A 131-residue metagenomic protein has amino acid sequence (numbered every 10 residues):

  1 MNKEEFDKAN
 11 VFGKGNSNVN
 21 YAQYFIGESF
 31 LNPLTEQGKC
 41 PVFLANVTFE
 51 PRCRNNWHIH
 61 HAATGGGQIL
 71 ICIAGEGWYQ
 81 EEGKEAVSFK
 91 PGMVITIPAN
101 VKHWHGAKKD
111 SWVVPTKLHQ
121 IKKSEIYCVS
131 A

Functional and structural regions predicted by a protein language model:
M1-F43, I126-A131: A short, N-terminal "cap"/entry segment at the start of jelly-roll beta-barrel domains of the cupin/DSBH fold
F30, A45-T64: Conserved short histidine dyad/triad with adjacent acidic residue
L31-P33, L44-T48, I69, A86 (+1 more regions): Conserved hydrophobic/aromatic beta-strand scaffold that supports enzyme active sites
G38, E85-A86, K90-P91, A99-I126: Ligand-binding loop in jelly-roll beta-barrel domains
K39-C40, F49-R54, A74-G77, K123-S124: Short, charged/polar surface micro-motifs in flexible loops or helix N-caps
N46, I59, I73, E81-G83 (+2 more regions): Residue-level recognition of conserved beta-strand positions in structured domain cores
R54, T64-P91, V101: A short beta-strand-loop-beta hairpin characteristic of the jelly-roll/cupin
